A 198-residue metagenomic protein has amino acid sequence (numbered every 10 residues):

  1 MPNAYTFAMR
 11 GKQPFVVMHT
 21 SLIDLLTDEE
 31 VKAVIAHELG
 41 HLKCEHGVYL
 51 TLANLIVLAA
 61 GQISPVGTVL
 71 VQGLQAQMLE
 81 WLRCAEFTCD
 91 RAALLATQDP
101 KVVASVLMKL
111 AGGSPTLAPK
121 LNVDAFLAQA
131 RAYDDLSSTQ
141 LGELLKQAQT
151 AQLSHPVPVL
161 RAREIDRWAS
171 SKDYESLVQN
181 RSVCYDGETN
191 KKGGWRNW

Functional and structural regions predicted by a protein language model:
M1-V48: Peri-catalytic and regulatory segments of divalent metal-dependent proteins
H19, Q77, Q149: Conserved short-loop catalytic and cofactor-binding motifs
L25, L74-A96, Q152-L153: Active-site metal-coordination segments of metallo-dependent hydrolases
C44-A76: Post-HEXXH active-site segment of zinc metalloproteases
R91, L95, D99-W198: Cytosolic-facing loops and C-terminal tails of multi-pass membrane proteins
